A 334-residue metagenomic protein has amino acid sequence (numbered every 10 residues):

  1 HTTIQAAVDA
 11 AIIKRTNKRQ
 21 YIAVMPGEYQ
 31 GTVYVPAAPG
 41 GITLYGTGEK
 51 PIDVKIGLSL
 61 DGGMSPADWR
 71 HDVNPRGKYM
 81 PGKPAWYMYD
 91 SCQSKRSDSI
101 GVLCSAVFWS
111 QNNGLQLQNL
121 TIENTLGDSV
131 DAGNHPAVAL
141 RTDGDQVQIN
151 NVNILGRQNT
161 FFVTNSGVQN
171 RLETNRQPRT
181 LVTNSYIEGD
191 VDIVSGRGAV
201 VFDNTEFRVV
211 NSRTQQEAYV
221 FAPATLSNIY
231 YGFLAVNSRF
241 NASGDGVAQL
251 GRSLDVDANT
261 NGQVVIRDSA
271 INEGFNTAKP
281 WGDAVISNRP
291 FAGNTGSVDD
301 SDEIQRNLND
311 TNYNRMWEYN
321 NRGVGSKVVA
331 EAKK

Functional and structural regions predicted by a protein language model:
H1-K334: Sequence-level preference for short, compositionally simple segments enriched in small aliphatic or small polar residues
